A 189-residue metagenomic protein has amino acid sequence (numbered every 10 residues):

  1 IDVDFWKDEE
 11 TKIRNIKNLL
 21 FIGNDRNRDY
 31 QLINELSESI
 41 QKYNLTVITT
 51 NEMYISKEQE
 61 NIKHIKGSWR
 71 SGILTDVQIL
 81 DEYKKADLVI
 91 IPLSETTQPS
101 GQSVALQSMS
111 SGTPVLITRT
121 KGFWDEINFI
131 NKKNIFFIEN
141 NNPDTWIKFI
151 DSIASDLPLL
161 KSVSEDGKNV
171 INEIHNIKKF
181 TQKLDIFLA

Functional and structural regions predicted by a protein language model:
D4-F5, K12-D76: Conserved catalytic-core segment of nucleotide-activated headgroup transferases in glycan assembly
N24, F129-D144, S152-L157: Conserved acidic donor-binding segment of nucleotide-sugar-dependent glycosyltransferases
S56, G101, R119-F137: Short acidic/histidine- and often glycine-rich active-site loop of Leloir-type glycosyltransferases that engages
S71-A86, S110: Short acidic alpha-helix that forms the nucleotide-activated donor recognition element in Leloir-type transferases
D81-S100, T113: Acidic donor-binding loop of glycosyltransferase active sites
K84-A86, V104-R119: Conserved donor-binding/catalytic loop of nucleotide-activated donor transferases
E95-T96, P114, T120-F123, N141: Flexible glycine-rich beta->alpha loop in the catalytic core of nucleotide-sugar glycosyltransferases
P158-L188: A charged, aromatic-enriched C-terminal amphipathic alpha-helix characteristic of glycosyltransferases across folds
